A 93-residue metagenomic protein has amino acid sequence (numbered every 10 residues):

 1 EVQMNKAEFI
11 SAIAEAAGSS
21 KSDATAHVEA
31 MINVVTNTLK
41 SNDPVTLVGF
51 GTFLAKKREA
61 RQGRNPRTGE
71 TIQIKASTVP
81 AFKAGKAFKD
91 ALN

Functional and structural regions predicted by a protein language model:
E1-N93: Strongly charged
